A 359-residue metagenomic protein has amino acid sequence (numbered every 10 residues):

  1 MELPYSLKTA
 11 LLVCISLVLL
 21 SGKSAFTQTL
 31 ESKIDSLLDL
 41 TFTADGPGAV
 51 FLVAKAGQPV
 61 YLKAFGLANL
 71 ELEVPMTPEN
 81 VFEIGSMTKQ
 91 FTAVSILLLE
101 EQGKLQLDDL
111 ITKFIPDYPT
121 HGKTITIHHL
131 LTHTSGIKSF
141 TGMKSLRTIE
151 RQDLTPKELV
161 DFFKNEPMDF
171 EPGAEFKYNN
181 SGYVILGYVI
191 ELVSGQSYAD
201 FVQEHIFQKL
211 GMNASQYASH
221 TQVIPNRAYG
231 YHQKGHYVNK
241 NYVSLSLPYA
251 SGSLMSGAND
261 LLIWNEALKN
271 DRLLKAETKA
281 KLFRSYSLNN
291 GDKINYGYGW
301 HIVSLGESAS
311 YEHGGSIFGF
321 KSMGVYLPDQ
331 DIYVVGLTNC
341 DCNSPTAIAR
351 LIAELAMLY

Functional and structural regions predicted by a protein language model:
E2-M76, F82, L98-Q106, T132 (+7 more regions): N-terminal leader/targeting segments and the immediately adjacent pre-domain N-terminus
F26-A64, E150, E191-E204, Q208 (+1 more regions): Catalytic loop of the DD-peptidase/beta-lactamase superfamily, centered on the K-T-G motif and neighboring
L40-V50, E71-T132, F170-S181, Y249-G252 (+1 more regions): Short active-site loop at a secondary-structure junction that contains or immediately precedes the catalytic residue(s)
L67-N69, L110-D117, M143-T148, L282-R284: Short linear capping/connector segments at secondary-structure termini
E83-M87, L99-M143, N165, L192-G230 (+2 more regions): Active-site helix/loop module of the DD-peptidase/beta-lactamase fold, centered on the serine-lysine SxxK catalytic
A93, L97, G187, L262-E266: Predominant activation on well-ordered alpha-helical scaffold segments within soluble catalytic domains
L130, D161-F163, Y231, L282 (+1 more regions): A generic structural signal for nonpolar/aromatic side chains embedded in well-ordered alpha-helices
K144-N226, S246-L262: Catalytic-site signature segments of enzymes, centered on catalytic residues
